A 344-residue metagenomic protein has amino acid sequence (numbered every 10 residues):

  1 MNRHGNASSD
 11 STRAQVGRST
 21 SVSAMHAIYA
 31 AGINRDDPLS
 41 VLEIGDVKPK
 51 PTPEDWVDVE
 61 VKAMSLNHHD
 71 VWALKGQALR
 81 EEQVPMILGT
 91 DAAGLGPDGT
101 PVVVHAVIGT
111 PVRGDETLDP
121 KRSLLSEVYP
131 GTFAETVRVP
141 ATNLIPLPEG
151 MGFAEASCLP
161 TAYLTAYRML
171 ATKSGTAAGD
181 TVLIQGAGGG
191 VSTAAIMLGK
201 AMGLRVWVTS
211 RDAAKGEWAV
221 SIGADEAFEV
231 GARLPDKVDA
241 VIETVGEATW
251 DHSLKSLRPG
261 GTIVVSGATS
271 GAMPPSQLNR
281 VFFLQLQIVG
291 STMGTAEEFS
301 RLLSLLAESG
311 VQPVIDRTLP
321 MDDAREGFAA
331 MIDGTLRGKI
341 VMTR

Functional and structural regions predicted by a protein language model:
N2-N6, D10-S23, A296-R344: C-terminal hydrophobic helical "lid"/dimerization subdomain of Rossmann-like NAD(P)H-dependent oxidoreductases
K48-S65, Q77-T117, L125-G131, P148: Glycine-rich beta-strand-centered segment in the early N-terminal region that forms part of a ligand/cofactor-binding
V103, V241-I242: N-terminal Rossmann-like NAD(P) cofactor-binding module of classical short-chain dehydrogenase/reductase
H105-G186: NAD(P)H dinucleotide-binding glycine-rich loop of Rossmann-like/cofactor-binding domains, especially the beta1-alpha1
K121, M202, A248-V314, R344: Glycine-rich phosphate-binding loop and adjacent beta-alpha segment of Rossmann(oid) nucleotide-cofactor-binding
A154-A232: Mid-domain Rossmann-like dinucleotide-binding core that forms the NAD(H)/NADP(H) cofactor-binding site
T209-A213, T244, G267, T292-M293: N-terminal Rossmann-fold cofactor-binding loop
R233-V241: A short acidic, Gly/Pro-enriched loop at the edge of an enzyme's catalytic core that lines a small-molecule cofactor
